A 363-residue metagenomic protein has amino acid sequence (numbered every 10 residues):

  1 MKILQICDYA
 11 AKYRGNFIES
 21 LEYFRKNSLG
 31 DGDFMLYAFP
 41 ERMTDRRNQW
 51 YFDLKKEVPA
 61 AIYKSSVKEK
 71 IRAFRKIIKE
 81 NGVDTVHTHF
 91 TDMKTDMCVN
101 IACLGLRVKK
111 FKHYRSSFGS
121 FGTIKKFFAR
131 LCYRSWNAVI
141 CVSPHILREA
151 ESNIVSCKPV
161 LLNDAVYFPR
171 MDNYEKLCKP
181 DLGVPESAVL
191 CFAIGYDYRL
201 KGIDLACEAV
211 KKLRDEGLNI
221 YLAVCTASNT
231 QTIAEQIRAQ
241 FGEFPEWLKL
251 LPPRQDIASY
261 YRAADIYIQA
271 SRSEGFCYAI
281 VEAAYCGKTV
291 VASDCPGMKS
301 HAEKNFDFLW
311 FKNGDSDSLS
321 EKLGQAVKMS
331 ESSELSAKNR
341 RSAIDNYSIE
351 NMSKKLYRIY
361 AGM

Functional and structural regions predicted by a protein language model:
L4-I6, P185-K201, C207-V210: Conserved donor-binding/catalytic core segment of Leloir-type glycosyltransferases
I6-E69, I146, L161, S228-T230: N-terminal strand-loop element at the rim of the active site of nucleotide-sugar-dependent glycosyltransferases
S135-P159, V166-F168: A short, active-site helix/loop in glycosyltransferases that binds the activated sugar's phosphate group
M171-V184, S332: A short helix/loop element that forms part of the nucleotide-sugar donor recognition site in Leloir-type
A234-P252: Nucleotide-activated donor-binding/catalytic signature segment of Leloir-type glycosyltransferases, i.e., the conserved
P253, R272: Aromatic "clamp/platform" in nucleotide-sugar-dependent glycosyltransferases that forms part of the donor/acceptor
T289-A292: Short hydrophobic beta-strand element within catalytic cores of glycosyltransferases and related nucleotide-activated
K304, F308-D317, Q325-S330: Conserved acidic donor-binding segment of nucleotide-sugar-dependent glycosyltransferases
